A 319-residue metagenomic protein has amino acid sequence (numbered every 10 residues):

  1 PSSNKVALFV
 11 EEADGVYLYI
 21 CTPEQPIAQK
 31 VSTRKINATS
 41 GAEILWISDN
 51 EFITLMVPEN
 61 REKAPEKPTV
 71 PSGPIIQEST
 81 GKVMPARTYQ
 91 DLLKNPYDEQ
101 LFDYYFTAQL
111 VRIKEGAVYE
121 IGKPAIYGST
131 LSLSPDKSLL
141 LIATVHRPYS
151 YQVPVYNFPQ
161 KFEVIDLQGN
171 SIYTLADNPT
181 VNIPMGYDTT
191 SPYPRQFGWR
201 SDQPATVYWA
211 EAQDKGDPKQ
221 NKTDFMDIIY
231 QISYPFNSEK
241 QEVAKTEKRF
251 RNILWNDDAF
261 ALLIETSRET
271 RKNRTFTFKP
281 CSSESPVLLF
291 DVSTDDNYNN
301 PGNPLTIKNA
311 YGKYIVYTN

Functional and structural regions predicted by a protein language model:
P1-N319: Beta-propeller folds
